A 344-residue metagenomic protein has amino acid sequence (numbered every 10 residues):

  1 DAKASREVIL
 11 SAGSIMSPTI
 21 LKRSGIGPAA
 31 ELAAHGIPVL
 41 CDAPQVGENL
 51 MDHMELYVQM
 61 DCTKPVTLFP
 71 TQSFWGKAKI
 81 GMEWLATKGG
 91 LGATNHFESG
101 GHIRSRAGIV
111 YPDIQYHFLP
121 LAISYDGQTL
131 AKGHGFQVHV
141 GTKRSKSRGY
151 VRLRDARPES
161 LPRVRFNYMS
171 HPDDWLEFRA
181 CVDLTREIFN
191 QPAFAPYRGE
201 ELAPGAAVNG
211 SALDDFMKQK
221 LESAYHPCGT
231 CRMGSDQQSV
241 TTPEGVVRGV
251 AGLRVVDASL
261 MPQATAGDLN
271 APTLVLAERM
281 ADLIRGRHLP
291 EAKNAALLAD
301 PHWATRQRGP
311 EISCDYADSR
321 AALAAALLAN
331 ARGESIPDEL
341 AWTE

Functional and structural regions predicted by a protein language model:
D1-G81, G90-L91, L276-R279, R287 (+2 more regions): Glycine-rich loop(s) and the adjacent beta-strand/alpha-helix scaffold that form part
T63-V66, K79-P272, M280-E344: FAD-dependent oxidoreductase catalytic-site/capping-region signature
